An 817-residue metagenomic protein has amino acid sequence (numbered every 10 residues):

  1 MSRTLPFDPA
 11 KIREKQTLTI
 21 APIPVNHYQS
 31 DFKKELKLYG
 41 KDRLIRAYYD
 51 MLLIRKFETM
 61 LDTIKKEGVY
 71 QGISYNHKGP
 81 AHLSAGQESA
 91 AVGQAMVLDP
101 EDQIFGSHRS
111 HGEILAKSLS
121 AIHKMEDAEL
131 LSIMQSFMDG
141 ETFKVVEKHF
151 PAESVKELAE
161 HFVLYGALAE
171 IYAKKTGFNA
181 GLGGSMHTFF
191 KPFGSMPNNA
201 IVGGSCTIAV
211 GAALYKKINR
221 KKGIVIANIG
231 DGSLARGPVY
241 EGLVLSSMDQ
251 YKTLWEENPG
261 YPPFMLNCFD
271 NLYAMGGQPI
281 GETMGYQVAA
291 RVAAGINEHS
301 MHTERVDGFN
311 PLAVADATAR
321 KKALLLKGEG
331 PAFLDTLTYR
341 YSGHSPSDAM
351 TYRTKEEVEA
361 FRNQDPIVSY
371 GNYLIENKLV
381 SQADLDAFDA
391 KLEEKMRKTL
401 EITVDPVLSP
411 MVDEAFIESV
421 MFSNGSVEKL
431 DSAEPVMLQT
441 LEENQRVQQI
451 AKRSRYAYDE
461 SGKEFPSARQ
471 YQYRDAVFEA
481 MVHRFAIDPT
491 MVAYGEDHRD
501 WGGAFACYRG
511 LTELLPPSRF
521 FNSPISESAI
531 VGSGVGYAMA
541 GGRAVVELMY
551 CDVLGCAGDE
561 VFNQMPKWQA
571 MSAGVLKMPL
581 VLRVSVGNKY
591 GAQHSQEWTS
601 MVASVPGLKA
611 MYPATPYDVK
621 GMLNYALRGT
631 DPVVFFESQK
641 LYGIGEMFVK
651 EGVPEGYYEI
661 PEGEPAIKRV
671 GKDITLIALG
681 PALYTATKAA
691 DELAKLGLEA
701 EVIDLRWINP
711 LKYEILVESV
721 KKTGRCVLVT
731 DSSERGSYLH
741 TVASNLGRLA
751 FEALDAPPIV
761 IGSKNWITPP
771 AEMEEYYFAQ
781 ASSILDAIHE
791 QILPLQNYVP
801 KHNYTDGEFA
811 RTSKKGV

Functional and structural regions predicted by a protein language model:
M1-A90, L131-S132, T142-F143, T336 (+3 more regions): Conserved acidic/glycine
T63, G72-F264, M275-E298, K589-H594: Cofactor-binding active-site loop characterized by glycine-rich and histidine/acidic residues
Q71-H77, H149-P151, G184-N199, K222-N228 (+7 more regions): Glycine/charged-rich beta-loop-alpha catalytic/anionic-binding loops adjacent to active sites
S74-Q87, S107-R109, T188-I208, R305-P311 (+6 more regions): Active-site nucleophile and cofactor-binding loops and adjacent substrate-binding regions of central metabolic enzymes
H108-E113, C206, I229-A235, L245 (+12 more regions): Acidic, glycine-rich active-site loops and adjacent beta-strand->loop/helix elements that engage anionic groups
L131-S136, L168, S247-N267, R519-N522 (+2 more regions): A glycine-rich helix N-cap at a beta->alpha junction
K191-D405, A603-V729: Glycine-rich ThDP/TPP pyrophosphate-binding loop and its adjacent helix/strand module within ThDP-dependent enzymes
F309-P331, Q382-D384, M549, C556 (+6 more regions): Phosphate/diphosphate-binding loops
